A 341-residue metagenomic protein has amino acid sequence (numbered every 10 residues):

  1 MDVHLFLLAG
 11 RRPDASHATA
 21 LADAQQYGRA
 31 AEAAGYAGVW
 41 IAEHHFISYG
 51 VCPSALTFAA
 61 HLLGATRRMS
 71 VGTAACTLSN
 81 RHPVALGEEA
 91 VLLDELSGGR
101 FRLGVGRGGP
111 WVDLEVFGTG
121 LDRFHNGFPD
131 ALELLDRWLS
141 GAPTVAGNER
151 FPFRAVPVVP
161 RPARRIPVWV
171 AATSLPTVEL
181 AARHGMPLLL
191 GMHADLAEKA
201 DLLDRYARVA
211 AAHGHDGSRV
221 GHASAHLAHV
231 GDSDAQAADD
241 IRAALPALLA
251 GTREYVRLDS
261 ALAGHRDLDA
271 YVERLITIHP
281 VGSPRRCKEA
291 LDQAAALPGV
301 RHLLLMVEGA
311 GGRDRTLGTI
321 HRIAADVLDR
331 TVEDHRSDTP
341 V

Functional and structural regions predicted by a protein language model:
M1, H82-P187, A197-D204, R208-H213 (+1 more regions): Internal, glycine-rich beta/alpha segment that forms the wall or movable "lid" of small-molecule/cofactor binding
M1-T66, S70-V71, I166, T339-P340: N-terminal beta1-alpha1-beta2 module of alpha/beta enzyme domains
V3-L7, V39-I41, V71-T73, F101-V105 (+4 more regions): Hydrophobic faces of well-ordered beta-strands that scaffold small-molecule active sites in alpha/beta enzyme cores
L5, D122-P157, A197-R301, V332-V341: An alpha-helical appendage that flanks or caps ligand/catalytic pockets
L7-L21, C76-V84, P162-A172, L275-P284: Active-site mouth loops of central-metabolism enzymes
A18-A30, T173-E179, R286-Q293: Short, acidic/polar
A34, L96, H184, L297-P298: Structural motif
G35, E43, L62, L93 (+7 more regions): Conserved, mostly hydrophobic/aromatic
